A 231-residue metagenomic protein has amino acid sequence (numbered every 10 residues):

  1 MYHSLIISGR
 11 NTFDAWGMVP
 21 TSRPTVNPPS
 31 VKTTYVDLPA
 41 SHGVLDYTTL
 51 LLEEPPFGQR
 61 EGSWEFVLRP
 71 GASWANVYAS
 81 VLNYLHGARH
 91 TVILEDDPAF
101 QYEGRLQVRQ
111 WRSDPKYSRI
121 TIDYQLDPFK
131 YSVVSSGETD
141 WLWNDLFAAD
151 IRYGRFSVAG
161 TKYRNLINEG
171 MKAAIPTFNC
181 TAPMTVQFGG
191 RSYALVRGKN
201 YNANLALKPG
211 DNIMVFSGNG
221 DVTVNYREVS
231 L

Functional and structural regions predicted by a protein language model:
M1-A40: Polar/acidic, low-complexity leader/linker segments enriched in S/T/G and N/D
S4-T12, Q125-D127, A206-P209: Mixed-charge, glycine-accented linear interaction segment located at domain edges/termini
T25-G62: Short, solvent-exposed beta-alpha or beta-beta edge segments that form flexible loop/patches at the rim of ligand
V26, H90-Y131: Short beta-strand and beta-hairpin "edge-sheet" elements
Y47-A72, K116-K130, N212: Oligomerization/assembly interface segments of phage tail-like spikes and tubes
P56-R60, Y84-H86, D114-S118, G170-K172 (+1 more regions): Solvent-exposed loop and beta-edge segments used for protein-protein assembly and interaction
V67-Q107: Short, acidic/charged, Gly/Pro-enriched secondary-structure junctions
V133-L231: Intrinsically disordered, low-complexity segments enriched in serine, threonine, and glycine
